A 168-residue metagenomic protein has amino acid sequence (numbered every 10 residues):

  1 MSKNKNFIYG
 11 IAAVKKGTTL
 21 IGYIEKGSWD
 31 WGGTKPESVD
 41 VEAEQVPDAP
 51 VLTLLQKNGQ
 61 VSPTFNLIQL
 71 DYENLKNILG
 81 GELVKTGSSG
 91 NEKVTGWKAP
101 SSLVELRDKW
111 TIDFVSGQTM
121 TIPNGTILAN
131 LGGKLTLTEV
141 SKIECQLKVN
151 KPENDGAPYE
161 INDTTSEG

Functional and structural regions predicted by a protein language model:
M1-L75, N124-K142: Solvent-exposed edge beta-strands and adjacent loop segments that serve as assembly or binding interfaces
V14, P63, W110-I112, I161: Hydrophobic beta-strand residues in large extracellular and virion-surface proteins
K15-K16, F114, P152: Acidic surface patches and DE-rich sequence motifs
E44-V46, V61-P63, K93-S102, V140-C145 (+1 more regions): Short C-terminal domain-edge/linker segments immediately following a structured domain
N66-L70, V115, K148-N150: Solvent-exposed residues in well-ordered beta-strands and their adjoining turns, especially edge/terminal strands
E73-N77, G156-P158: Short, conserved charged micro-motifs
L79-F114: Extended, positively charged loop/linker patches that create polyanion-binding surfaces
Q118-G168: Mixed-charge, glycine-accented linear interaction segment located at domain edges/termini
